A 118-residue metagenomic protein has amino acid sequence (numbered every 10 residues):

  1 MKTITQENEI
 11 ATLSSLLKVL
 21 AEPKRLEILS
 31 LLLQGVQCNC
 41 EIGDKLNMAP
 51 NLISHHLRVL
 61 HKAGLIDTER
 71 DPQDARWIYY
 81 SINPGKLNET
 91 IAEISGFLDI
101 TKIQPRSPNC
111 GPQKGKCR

Functional and structural regions predicted by a protein language model:
M1-N8, T12, S30, P84-R118: Amphipathic alpha-helical dimerization/coiled-coil segments that flank or bridge DNA-binding/regulatory modules
A11-L52, Q73-K86: N-terminal helix-turn-helix DNA-binding core of bacterial DNA-binding proteins
D44, H61-K62: Alpha-helical residues within the helix-turn-helix
H56: Residues within the DNA-recognition helix of helix-turn-helix
K62-D74: Beta-hairpin "wing" of winged helix-turn-helix
